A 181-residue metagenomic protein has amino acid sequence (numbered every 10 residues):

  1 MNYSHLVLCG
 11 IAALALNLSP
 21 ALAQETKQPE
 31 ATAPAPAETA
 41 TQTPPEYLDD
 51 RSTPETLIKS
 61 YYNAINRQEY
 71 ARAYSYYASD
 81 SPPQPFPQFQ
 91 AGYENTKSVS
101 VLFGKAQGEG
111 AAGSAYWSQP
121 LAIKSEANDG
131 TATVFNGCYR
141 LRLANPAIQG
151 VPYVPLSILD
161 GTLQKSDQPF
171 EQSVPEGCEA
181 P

Functional and structural regions predicted by a protein language model:
M1-Q24: Sec-dependent N-terminal signal peptides
A23-N63, R67: Short, low-complexity N-terminal intrinsically disordered segments enriched in polar/charged residues
P44-P45, E55, Y70-Y116: Short solvent-exposed beta->alpha transition segments
D49, Q107-E109, D129: Outer-membrane beta-barrel proteins
K59-S60, G104-Q107, K124-E126: Short secondary-structure capping micro-motifs at structural edges
A112-P181: Exposed beta-sheet edge and beta->alpha loop/turn motif
